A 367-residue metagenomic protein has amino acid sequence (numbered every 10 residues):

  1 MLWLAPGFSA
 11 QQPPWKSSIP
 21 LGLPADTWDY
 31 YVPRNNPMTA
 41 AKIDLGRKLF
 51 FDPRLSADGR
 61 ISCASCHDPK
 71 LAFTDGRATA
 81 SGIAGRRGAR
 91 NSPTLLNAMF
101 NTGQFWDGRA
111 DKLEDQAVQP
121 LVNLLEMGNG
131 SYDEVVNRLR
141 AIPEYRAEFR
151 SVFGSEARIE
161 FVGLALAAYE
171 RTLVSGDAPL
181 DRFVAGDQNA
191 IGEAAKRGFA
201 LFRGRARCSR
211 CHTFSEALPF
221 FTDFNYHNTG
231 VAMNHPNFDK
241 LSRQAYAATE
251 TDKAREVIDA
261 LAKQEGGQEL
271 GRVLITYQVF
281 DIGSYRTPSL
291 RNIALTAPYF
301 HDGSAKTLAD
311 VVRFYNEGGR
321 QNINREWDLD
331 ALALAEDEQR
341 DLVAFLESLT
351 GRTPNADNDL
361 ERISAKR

Functional and structural regions predicted by a protein language model:
L2-P13: Bacterial Sec-dependent signal peptides at the C-terminal "C-region" and cleavage site
Q12-Q119, D181-A305, D310-R313, R320-N322 (+2 more regions): Short glycine/threonine-rich turn/loop motifs
L71, P143, E170, V174 (+2 more regions): Short alpha-helix boundary/capping elements
E114, V118, V136, R146 (+3 more regions): An amphipathic alpha-helix signature
A117-A147: A short, charged helix-loop
V135-F221, A262, G266, D341-F345: Extended surface/linker regions that mediate inter-domain or inter-protein docking in multi-component redox
D328-E336: Short, flexible active-site recognition loops that position polar ligands and cofactors
D337-R367: A cross-kingdom marker for long, charged
